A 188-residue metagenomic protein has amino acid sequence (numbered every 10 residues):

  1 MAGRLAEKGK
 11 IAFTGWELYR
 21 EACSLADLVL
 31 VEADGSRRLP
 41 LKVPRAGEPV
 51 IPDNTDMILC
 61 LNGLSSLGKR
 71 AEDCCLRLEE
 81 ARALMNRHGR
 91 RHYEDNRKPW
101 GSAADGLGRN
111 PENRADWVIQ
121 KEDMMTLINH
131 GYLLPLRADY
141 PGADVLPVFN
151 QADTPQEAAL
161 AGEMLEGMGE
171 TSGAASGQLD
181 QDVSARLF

Functional and structural regions predicted by a protein language model:
M1-G3, V29-A33, L39, C60 (+1 more regions): General beta-strand structural signal in soluble alpha/beta enzymes
K8-G15, R20-C23, D34-G169, R186-F188: Conserved catalytic-core segment of NTP-binding enzymes
S24-L28: Short, intrinsically disordered, mixed-charge
V29, V145, T171-G173: Hydrophobic anchor at the start of a short beta-strand that flanks the dinucleotide cofactor-binding loop
G177-D182: Beta-strand-loop-alpha "switch" segments that mediate conformational coupling across diverse proteins
